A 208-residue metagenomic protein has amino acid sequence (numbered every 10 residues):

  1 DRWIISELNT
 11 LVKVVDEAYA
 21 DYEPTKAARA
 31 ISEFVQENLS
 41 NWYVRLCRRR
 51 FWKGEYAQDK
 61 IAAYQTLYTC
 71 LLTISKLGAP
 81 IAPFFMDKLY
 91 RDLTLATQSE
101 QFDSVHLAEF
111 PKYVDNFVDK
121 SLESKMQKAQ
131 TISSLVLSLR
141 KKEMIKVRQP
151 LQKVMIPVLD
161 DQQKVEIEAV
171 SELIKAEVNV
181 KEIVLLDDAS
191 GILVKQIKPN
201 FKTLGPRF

Functional and structural regions predicted by a protein language model:
D1-F208: Feature 926 captures the class I aminoacyl-tRNA synthetase adenylation module centered on the KMSKS loop
